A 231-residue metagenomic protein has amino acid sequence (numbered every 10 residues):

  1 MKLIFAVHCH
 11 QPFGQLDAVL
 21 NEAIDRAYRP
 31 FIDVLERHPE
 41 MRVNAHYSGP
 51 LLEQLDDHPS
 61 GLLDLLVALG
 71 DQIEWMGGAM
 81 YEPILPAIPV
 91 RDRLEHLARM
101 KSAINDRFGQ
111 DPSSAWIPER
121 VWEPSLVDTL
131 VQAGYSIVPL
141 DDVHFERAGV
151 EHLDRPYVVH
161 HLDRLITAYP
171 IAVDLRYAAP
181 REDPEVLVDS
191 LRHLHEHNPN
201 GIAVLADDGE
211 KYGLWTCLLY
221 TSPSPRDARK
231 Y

Functional and structural regions predicted by a protein language model:
M1-S113, R120-I171, Y177, P184-N200 (+2 more regions): Catalytic alpha-helical scaffold of carbohydrate-active enzymes acting on polysaccharides/glycoconjugates
H10, A172, D208-E210, R226: Anionic group-transfer/hydrolysis microenvironments
G14, L214, K230: Conserved protein kinase catalytic core
E119-E123, E210-G213: Short, conserved secondary-structure transition motifs
P199-V204, D208-L218: A conserved active-site cap/scaffold subdomain adjacent to cofactor or substrate pockets
Y220-Y231: Single conserved hydrophobic/aromatic residue that forms the stacking wall/gate of nucleotide- or nucleobase-binding
